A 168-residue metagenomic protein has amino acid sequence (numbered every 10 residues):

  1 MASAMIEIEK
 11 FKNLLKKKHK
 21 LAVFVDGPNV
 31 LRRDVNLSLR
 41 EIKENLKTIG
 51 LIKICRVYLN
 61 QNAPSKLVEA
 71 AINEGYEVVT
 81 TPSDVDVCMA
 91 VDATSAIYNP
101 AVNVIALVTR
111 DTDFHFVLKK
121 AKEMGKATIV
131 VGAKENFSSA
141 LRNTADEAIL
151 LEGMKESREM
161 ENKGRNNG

Functional and structural regions predicted by a protein language model:
A2-V87, D92, Y98, A127 (+1 more regions): Domain-level signal for Mg2+-assisted phosphodiester chemistry and nucleotide/NA-binding surfaces in nucleic-acid
D26, L107-T109, G132: Short beta-strand segments
D34-N36, L67-A70, V117-K119, L141 (+1 more regions): Short, well-ordered secondary-structure micro-motifs
Y58-L59, V104-R110, V117, A121: Acidic beta-strand-to-loop metal/phosphate-binding motif
A93, D113: HKD (HxKxxxxD) catalytic microenvironment of the phospholipase D
T94-V108: Conserved interaction-surface patches within small, structured recognition/assembly domains
K120, M124-G168: Acidic, PIN/NYN-like endoribonuclease modules and their adjacent C-terminal/linker elements
